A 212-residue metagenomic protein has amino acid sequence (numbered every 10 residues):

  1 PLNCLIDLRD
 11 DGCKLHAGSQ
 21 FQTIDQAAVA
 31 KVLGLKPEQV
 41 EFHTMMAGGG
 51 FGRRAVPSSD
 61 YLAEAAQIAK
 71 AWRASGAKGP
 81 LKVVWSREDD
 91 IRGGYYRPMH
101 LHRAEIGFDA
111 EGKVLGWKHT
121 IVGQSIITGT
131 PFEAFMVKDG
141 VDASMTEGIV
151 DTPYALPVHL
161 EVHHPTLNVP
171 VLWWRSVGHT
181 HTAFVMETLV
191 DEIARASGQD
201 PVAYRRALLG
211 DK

Functional and structural regions predicted by a protein language model:
P1-C4, L101-T188: Glycine-rich loop/linker segments at domain edges
C4-S75, A134-G148, W173-K212: Alpha-helical support elements that line or immediately flank enzyme active sites and cofactor-binding pockets
G12, P80, P153: A residue-level signal for beta-strand positions that form part of recognition/binding surfaces within mature
L15-A17, E41-T44, L81-W85, G116-H119 (+1 more regions): General beta-strand structural signal in soluble alpha/beta enzymes
Q20, A47, S86-E88, E161: Residues that form or immediately flank small-molecule/cofactor binding pockets and catalytic motifs
I24, L62, W85-E88, R97-M99 (+2 more regions): Short amphipathic alpha-helical surface micro-motifs
Q26-A28, F51-P57, R92-P98, K118-T120 (+1 more regions): Short acidic, glycine/serine/threonine-rich loops at helix termini
A63, K70-I126: Phosphate/diphosphate-binding loops
